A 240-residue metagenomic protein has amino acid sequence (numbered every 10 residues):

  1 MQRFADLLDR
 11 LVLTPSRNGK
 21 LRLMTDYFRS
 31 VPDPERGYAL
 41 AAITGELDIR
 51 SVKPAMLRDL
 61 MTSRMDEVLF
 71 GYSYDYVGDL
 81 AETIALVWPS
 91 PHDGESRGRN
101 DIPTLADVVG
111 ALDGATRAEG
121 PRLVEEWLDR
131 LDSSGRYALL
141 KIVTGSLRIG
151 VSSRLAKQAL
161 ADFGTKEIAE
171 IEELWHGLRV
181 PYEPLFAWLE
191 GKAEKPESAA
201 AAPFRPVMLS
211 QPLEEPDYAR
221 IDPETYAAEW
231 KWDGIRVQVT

Functional and structural regions predicted by a protein language model:
M1-T240: N-terminal nucleic-acid-engaging modules of covalent nucleotidyltransferase systems
